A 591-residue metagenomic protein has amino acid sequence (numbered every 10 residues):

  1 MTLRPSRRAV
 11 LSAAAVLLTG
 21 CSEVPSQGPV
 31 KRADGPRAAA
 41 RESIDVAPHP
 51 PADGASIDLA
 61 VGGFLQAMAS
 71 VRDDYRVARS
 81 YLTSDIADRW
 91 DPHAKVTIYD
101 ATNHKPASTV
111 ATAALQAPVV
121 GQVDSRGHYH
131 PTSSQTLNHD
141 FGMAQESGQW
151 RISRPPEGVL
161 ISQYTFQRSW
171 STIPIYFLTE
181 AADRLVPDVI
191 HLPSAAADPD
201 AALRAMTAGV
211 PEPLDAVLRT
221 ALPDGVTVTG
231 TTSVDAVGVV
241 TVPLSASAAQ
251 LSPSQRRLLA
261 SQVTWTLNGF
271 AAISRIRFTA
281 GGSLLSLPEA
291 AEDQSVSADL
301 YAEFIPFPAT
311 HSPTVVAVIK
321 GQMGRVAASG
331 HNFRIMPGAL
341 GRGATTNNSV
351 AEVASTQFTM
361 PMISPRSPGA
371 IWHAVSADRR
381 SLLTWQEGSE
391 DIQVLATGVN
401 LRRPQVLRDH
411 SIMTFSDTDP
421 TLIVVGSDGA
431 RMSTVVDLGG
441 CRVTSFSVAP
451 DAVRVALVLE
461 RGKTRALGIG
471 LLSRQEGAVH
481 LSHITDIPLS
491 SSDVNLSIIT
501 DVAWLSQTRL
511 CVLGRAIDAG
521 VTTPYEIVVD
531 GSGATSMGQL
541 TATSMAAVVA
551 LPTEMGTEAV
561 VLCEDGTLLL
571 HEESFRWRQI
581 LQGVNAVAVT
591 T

Functional and structural regions predicted by a protein language model:
M1-P5, T591: Actinobacteria-biased recognition of intrinsically disordered, low-complexity terminal regions
R7-L11: N-terminal export leaders
S22-T591: Bimodal "functional hotspot" detector
